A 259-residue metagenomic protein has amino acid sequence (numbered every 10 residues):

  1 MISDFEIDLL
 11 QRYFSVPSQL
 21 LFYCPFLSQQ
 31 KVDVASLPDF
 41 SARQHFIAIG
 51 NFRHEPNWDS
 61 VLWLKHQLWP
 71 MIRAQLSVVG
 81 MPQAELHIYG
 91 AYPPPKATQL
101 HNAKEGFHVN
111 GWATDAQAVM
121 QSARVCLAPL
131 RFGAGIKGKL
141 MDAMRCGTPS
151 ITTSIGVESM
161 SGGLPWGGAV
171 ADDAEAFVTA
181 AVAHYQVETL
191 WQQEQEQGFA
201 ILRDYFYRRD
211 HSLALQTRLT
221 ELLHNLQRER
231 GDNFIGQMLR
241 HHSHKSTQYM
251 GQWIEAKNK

Functional and structural regions predicted by a protein language model:
M1-S3, F26: Replace "coordinates the UDP/GDP/TDP-sugar" with "coordinates nucleotide-activated sugar donors
R12-V16, L21-Q117, Q121-S122: Conserved catalytic-core segment of nucleotide-activated headgroup transferases in glycan assembly
T114, F132-G133, P149, I155-E158 (+1 more regions): Flexible glycine-rich beta->alpha loop in the catalytic core of nucleotide-sugar glycosyltransferases
A118-G135, T148: Acidic donor-binding loop of glycosyltransferase active sites
K139-D142, P149-T153: Short hydrophobic beta-strand element within catalytic cores of glycosyltransferases and related nucleotide-activated
S154-V170: Short acidic/histidine- and often glycine-rich active-site loop of Leloir-type glycosyltransferases that engages
G167-E175, A183-E188: Conserved acidic donor-binding segment of nucleotide-sugar-dependent glycosyltransferases
L190-Q192, Q197-K259: C-terminal amphipathic helix plus adjacent low-complexity, charged tail appended to glycosyltransferase catalytic
